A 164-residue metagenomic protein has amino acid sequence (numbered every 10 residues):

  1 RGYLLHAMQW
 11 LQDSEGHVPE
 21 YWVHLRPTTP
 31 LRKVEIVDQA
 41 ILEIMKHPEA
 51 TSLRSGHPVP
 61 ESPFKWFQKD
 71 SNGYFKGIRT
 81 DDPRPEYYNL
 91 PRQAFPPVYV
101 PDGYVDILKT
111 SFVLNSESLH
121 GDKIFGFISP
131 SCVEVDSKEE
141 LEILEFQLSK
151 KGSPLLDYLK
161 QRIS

Functional and structural regions predicted by a protein language model:
R1-H6, V18, P30-S129: Conserved core of the sugar-phosphate nucleotidyltransferase
W10, E43, Q147-K150: Active-site catalytic microenvironments for nucleophilic, acid-base chemistry
W10-G16: Phosphate/pyrophosphate-binding loops at sites that engage ATP/ADP/AMP, CoA/4′-phosphopantetheine, polyphosphate
W22: Short aromatic/hydrophobic "clamp" motif used to bind/position activated sugar donors
L25: Catalytic metal- and UDP-sugar-binding loop of GT-A-like glycosyltransferases, i.e., residues flanking the conserved
N115, G126-I128, C132-S164: Hydrophobic helical membrane-anchoring modules
